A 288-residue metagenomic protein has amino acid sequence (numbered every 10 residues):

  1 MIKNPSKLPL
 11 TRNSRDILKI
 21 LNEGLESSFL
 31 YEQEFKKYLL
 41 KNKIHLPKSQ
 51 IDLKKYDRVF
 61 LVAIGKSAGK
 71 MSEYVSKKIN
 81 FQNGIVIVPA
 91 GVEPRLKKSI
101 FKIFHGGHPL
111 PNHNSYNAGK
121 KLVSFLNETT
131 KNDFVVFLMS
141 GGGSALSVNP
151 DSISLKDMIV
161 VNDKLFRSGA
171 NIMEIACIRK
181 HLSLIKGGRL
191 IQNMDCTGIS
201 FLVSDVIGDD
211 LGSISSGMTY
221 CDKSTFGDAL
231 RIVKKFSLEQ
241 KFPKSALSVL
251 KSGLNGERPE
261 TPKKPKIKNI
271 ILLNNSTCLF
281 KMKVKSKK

Functional and structural regions predicted by a protein language model:
M1-K288: N-terminal loops that bind phosphate or other acidic moieties and the adjacent beta-alpha structural core
